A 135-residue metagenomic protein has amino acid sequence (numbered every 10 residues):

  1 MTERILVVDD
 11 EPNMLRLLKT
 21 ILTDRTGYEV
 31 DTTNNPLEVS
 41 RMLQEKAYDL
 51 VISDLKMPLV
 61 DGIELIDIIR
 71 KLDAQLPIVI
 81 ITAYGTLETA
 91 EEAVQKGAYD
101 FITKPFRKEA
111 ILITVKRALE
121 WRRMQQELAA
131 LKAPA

Functional and structural regions predicted by a protein language model:
P12-D31: Two-component/phosphorelay signaling modules centered on CheY-like receiver
T32-L50: Acidic, metal-coordinating helix/loop segments flanking the phosphotransfer/catalytic sites of two-component signaling
N34-N35, D61-E64: Acidic catalytic/metal-coordinating carboxylates
S53-D54: Active-site T/S-Asp motif of two-component receiver
M57: Receiver (REC) domain active-site loop signature in two-component systems and cognate sites in sensor histidine kinases
E88, F106-K116: C-terminal output helix
